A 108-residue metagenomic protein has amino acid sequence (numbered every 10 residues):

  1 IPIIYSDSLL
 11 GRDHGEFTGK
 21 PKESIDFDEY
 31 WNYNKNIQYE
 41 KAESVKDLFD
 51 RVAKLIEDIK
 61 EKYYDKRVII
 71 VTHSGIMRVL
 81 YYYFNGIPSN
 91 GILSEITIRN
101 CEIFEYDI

Functional and structural regions predicted by a protein language model:
I1-E29: Phosphate-coordination/substrate-recognition cap region in phosphate-metabolizing enzymes
D28-D47: Short glycine/proline- and acidic residue-enriched helix-loop micro-motifs that form flexible lids or anion-recognition
Y33, N85-I108: Domain-level recognition of soluble alpha/beta enzyme cores, biased toward histidine phosphatases/phosphomutases
R51-I56: Alpha-helical packing segments of well-folded alpha/beta enzyme cores
I59-K66: Glycine-rich phosphate-binding loop signature in dinucleotide/nucleotide-binding domains
K62, Y83-F84: Residue-level signal for well-ordered alpha-helical positions
K66-T72, I76: Beta-strand elements within well-structured catalytic alpha/beta cores of enzymes that handle phosphate/sulfate esters
V79-L80: Phosphate- and divalent-cation-binding pockets in alpha/beta enzyme and binding domains that engage nucleotide-derived
